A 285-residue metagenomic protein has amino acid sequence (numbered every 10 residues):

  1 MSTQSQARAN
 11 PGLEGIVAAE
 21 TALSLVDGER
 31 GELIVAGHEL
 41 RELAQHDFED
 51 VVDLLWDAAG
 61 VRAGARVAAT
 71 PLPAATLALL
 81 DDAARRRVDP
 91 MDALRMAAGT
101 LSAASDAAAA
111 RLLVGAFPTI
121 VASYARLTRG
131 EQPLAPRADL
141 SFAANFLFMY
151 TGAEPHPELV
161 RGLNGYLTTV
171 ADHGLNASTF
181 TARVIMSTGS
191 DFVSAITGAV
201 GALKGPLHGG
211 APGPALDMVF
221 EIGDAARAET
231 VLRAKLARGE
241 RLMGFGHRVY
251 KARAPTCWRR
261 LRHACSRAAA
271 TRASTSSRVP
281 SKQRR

Functional and structural regions predicted by a protein language model:
M1-R285: Hydrophobic alpha-helical bundle cores within soluble ligand-binding/oligomerization subdomains
